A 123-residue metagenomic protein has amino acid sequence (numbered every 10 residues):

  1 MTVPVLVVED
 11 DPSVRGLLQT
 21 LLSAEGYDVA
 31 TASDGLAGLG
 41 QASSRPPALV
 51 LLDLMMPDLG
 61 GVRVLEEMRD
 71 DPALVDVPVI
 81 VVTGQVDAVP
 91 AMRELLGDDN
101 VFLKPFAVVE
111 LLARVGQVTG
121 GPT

Functional and structural regions predicted by a protein language model:
E9: Conserved acidic carboxylate
R15, P57, V75: The feature encodes the CheY-like receiver
G16-A24: Charged docking surfaces used in two-component/phosphorelay signaling
G26-S33, Q41: Short hydrophobic/Thr-rich beta-strand motif most characteristic of the beta2 strand and flanking loop of CheY-like
D34-A37, D53, L59-E66: Acidic catalytic/metal-coordinating carboxylates
R45-L51: Active-site beta3 strand of CheY-like receiver
R63, Q85-L103, V109-A113: Alpha4 helix (beta4-alpha4-beta5 surface) of REC/receiver domains from two-component response regulators
I80-V82: Hydrophobic/aromatic residues positioned on beta-strands within the core alpha/beta folds
